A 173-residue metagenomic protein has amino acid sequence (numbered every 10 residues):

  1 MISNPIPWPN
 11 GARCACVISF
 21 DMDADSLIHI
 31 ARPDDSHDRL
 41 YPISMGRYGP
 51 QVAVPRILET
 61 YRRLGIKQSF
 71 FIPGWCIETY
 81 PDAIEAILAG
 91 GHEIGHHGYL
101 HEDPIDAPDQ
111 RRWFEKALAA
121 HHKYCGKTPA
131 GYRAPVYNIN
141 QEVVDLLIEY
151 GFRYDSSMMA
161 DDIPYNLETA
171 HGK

Functional and structural regions predicted by a protein language model:
M1-G131, V136-K173: Catalytic alpha-helical scaffold of carbohydrate-active enzymes acting on polysaccharides/glycoconjugates
